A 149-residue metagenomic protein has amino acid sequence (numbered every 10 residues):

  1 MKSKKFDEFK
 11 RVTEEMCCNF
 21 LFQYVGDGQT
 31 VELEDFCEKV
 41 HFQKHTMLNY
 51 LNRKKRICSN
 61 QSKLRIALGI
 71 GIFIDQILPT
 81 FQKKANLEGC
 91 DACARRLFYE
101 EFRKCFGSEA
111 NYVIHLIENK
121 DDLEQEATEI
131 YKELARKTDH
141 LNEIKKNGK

Functional and structural regions predicted by a protein language model:
M1-D35, K39, L116-H140: A short, Lys/Arg-rich alpha-helix, primarily the initiator
M1-K4, R56, N147-K149: Short Lys/Arg-rich cationic patches that frequently serve as NLS/NoLS or arginine-rich RNA/DNA-binding motifs
L33, K63, Y99: Generic structural marker for isolated residues within well-ordered, non-membrane alpha-helices of soluble domains
H41-C58, P79-Q82: Recognition helix of helix-turn-helix/homeodomain-like DNA-binding domains that insert into the DNA major groove
N60-Q76: DNA major-groove recognition helix of helix-turn-helix/homeodomain DNA-binding modules
G71-F102: Short C-terminal boundary/hinge segments that cap the last helix of small helical domains
A94-E109, V113, A127: Amphipathic alpha-helical segments in structured regions that serve as interaction surfaces
K137-K149: Short acidic DE-rich linear segments
